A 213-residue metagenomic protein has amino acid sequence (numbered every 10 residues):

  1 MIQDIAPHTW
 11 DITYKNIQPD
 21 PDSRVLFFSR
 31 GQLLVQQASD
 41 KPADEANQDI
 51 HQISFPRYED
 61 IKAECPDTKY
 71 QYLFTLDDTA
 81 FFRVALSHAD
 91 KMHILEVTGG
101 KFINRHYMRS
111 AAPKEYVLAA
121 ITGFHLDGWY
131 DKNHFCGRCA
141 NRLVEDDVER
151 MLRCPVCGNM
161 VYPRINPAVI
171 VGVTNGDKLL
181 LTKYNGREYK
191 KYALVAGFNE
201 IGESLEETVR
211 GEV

Functional and structural regions predicted by a protein language model:
M1-P113: N-terminal alpha-helical interaction blocks
F27-S29, L73-F74, V84-A85, V144 (+3 more regions): Residues in well-ordered beta-strands of folded domains
L33-Q36, M151-L194, F198-N199: N-terminal strand-loop-strand
N47, T174-G176, E203-S204: Short, surface-exposed linear segments at secondary-structure transitions and domain or protein termini
S54-F55, V117, M151-V156: Short Pro/Gly-enriched beta-strand edge/turn motifs at strand-loop
E115-G123: Short basic alpha-helical hairpin corresponding to helix-turn-helix/winged-helix-like nucleic-acid-binding
T122-G172: Cys/His-rich short segments
A193-V213: The catalytic Nudix box helix
